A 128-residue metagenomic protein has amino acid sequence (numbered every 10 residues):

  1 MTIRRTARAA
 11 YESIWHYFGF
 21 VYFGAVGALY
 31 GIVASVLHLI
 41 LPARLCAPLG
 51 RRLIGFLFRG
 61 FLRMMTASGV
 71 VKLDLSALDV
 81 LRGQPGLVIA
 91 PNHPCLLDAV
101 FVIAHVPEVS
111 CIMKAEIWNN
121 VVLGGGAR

Functional and structural regions predicted by a protein language model:
M1-A43, L49-R52, F56, D79-R82: Membrane-interfacial terminal anchoring regions of lipid-handling membrane enzymes
G31-R59, A67-S68, G83-R128: Catalytic core of membrane glycerolipid acyltransferases/transacylases, capturing the structured, soluble-facing
S68-S76: Short gly/ser/thr-rich secondary-structure transition/capping motifs
S76-L78, K114: Conserved beta-strand termini and adjacent loop/short-helix elements that scaffold enzyme active sites in alpha/beta
